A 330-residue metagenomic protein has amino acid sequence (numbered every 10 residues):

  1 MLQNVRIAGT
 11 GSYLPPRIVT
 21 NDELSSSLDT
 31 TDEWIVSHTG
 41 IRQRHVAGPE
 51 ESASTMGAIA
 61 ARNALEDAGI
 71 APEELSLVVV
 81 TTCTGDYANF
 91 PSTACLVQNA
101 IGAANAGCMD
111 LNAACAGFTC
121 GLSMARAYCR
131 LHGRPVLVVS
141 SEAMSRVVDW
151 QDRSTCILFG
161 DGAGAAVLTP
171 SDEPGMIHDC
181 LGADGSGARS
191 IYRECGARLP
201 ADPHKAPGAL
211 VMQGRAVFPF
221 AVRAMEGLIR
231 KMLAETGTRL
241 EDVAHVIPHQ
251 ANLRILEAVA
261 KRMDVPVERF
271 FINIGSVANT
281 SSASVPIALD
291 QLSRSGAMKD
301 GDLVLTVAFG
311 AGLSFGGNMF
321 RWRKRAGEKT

Functional and structural regions predicted by a protein language model:
M1-P49, D152-P219, R223, G227 (+2 more regions): Condensing-enzyme catalytic core mediating Claisen C-C bond formation in acyl metabolism
I7-G9, I35, A64, V78 (+6 more regions): Buried hydrophobic positions in well-ordered alpha/beta secondary-structure cores of metabolic enzymes
A8, T81, N112, P135-E142 (+2 more regions): Short beta-strand segments
I41-Q43, S76-V80, N99-N112, S145-Q151 (+1 more regions): Glycine/charged-rich beta-loop-alpha catalytic/anionic-binding loops adjacent to active sites
S54, A58-A61, L65, G85-D86 (+5 more regions): Claisen-condensing/thiolase-fold acyl-transfer catalytic domains that form or cleave C-C bonds in fatty acid
A60-S76, G227-A244, L292-A297: Phosphate/pyrophosphate-binding loops at sites that engage ATP/ADP/AMP, CoA/4′-phosphopantetheine, polyphosphate
R126-R130, R134-A163: Flexible, glycine-rich active-site loops centered on histidine and acidic residues that chelate a metal or position
K205-I274: A contiguous, well-structured pocket-lining segment that forms one wall/lid of small-molecule binding clefts in soluble
